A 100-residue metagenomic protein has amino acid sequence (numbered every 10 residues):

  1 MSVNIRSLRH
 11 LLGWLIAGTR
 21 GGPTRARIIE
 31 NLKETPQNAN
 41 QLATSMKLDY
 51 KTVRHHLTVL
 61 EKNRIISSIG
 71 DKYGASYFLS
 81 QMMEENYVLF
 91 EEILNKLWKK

Functional and structural regions predicted by a protein language model:
M1-A26: Short alpha-helical segments that sit at the start of domains
L11, A75-K100: Conserved segment of winged-helix/HTH DNA-binding domains
G22, G70-S76: Short, Lys/Arg-rich nucleic-acid/phosphate-binding segment
P23, E34-N38: Short capping segments at the starts of secondary-structure elements
A26-L32: Hydrophobic residues on short alpha-helical segments
Q41-S45: A short acidic, leucine-rich amphipathic alpha-helix
K51: Key DNA-contact positions within bacterial/archaeal DNA-binding proteins
R64: Glycine-centered, phosphate/nucleic-acid-interacting loop/turn motifs that mediate DNA/RNA or nucleotide
